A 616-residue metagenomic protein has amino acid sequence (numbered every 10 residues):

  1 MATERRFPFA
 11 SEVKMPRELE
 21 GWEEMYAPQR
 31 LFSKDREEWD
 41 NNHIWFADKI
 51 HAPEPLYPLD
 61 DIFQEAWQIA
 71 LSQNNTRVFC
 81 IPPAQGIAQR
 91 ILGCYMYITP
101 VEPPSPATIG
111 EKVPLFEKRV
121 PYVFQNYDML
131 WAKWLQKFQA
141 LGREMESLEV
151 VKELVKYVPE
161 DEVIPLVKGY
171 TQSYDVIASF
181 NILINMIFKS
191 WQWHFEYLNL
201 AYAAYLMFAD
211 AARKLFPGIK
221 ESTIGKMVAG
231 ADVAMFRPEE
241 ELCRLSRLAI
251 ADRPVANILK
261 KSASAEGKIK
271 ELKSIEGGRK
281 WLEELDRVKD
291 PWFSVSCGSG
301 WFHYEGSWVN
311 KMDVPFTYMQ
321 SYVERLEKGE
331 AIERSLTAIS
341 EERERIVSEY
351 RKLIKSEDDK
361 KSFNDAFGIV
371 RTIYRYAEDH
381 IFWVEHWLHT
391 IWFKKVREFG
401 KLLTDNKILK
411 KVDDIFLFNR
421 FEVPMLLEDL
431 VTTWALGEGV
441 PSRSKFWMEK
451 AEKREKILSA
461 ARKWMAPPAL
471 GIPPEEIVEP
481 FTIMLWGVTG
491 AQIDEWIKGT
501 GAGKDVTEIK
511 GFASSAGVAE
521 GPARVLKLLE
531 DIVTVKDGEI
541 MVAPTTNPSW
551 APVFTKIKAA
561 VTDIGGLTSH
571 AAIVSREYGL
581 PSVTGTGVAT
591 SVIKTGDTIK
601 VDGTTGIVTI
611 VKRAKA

Functional and structural regions predicted by a protein language model:
M1-E4, V518, A523-I540, P544-A616: Acidic, glycine-rich flexible loop/linker segments
A2-L56, Y304-I532, A616: Cysteine-dependent phosphatase catalytic core of the protein tyrosine phosphatase
A2-Y376, H380, I391-F393: N-terminal, non-catalytic alpha-helical interaction modules of very large eukaryotic scaffold proteins
I219, I224, E271-L272, W292-S294 (+14 more regions): N-terminal hydrophobic or amphipathic segments with adjacent small-residue motifs that include Sec signal peptides
